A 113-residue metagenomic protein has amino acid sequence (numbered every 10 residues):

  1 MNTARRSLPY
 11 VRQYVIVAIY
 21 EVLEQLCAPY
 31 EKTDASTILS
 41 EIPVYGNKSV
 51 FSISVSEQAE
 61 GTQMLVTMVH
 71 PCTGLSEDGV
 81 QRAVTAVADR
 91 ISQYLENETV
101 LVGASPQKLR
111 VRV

Functional and structural regions predicted by a protein language model:
M1-V113: Ser/Thr-rich, low-complexity intrinsically disordered terminal regions
